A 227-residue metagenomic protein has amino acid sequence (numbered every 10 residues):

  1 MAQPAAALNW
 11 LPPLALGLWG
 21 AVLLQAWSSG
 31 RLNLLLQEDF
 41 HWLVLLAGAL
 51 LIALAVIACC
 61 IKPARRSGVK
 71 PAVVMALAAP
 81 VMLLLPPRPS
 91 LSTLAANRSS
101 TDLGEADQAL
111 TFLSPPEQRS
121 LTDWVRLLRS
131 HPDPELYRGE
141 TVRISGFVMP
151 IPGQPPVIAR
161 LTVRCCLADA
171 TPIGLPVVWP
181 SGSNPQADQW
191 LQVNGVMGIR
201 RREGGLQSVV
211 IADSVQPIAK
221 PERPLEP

Functional and structural regions predicted by a protein language model:
N9-A64: Membrane-embedded alpha-helical segments of integral membrane proteins
A47, P180-N194: Short nucleic-acid-contacting surface segments enriched for D/E, G, S/T with interspersed K/R
R65-L91, G104: Internal/C-terminal transmembrane anchor helices
P86-V148: Membrane-interface segments at or immediately adjacent to transmembrane helices that form the boundary between
V142-V148, D188-G198: OB-fold and OB-like beta-barrel modules that bind single-stranded nucleic acids
G153-R164, L206-S208: Short aromatic-glycine-enriched beta-strand elements
D169-N184: Beta-strand/loop nucleic-acid-binding surfaces
R201-E226: OB-fold/S1-family single-stranded nucleic acid-binding modules
